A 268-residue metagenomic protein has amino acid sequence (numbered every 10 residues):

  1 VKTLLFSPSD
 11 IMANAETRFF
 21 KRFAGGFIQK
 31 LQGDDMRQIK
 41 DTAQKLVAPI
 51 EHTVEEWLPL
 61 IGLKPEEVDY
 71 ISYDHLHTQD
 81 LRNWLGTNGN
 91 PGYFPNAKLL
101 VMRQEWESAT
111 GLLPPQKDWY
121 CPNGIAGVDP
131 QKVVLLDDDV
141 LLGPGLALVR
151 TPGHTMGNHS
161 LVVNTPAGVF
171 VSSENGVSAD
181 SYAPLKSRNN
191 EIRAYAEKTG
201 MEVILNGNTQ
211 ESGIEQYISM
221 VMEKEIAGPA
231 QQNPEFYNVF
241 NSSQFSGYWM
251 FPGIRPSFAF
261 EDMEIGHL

Functional and structural regions predicted by a protein language model:
V1-E56, S160-G176: Conserved beta-strand hairpin/beta-sheet module of binuclear metal-dependent hydrolase folds, prominently
L5-S7, D69-H75, L100-M102, R150-G153 (+1 more regions): Active-site neighborhood of phospho(di)ester-bond hydrolases with catalytic His/Asp-centered motifs
M12-A15, A24-D41, L100-Q131, N175-G176 (+1 more regions): Active-site-proximal loop/helix segment associated with metal-binding centers of metalloenzymes
G25-G33, I39, A43-A97: Active-site metal-binding motif and surrounding structural segment of the metallo-beta-lactamase
L46-L63, N96-R150, T199-I214, A227 (+1 more regions): Metallo-beta-lactamase
H75-R82, E107, T155-H159, A179-S181: Active-site environment of divalent metal-dependent phosphoester hydrolases
N90-G92, M156, V162-A179, K186-A196: Conserved beta-sheet core of the metallophosphoesterase superfamily
N208-L268: C-terminal regulatory/interaction regions
